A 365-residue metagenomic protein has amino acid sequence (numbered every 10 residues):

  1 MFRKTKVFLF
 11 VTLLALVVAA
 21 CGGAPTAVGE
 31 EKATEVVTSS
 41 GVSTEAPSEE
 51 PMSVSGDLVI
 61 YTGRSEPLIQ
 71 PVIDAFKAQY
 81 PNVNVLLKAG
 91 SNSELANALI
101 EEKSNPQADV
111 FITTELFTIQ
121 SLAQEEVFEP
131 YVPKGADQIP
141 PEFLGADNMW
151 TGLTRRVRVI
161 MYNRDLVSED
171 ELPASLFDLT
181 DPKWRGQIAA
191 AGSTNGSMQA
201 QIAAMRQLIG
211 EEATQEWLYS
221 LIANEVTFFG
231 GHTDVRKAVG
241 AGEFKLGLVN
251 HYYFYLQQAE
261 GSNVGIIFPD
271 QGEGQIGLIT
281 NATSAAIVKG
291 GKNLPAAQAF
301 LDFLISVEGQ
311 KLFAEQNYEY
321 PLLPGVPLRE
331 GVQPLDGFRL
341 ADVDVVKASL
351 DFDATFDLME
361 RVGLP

Functional and structural regions predicted by a protein language model:
V17-A20: C-terminal motif of bacterial Sec signal peptides marking the signal peptidase cleavage site
G22-E31: Bacterial lipoprotein signal-peptidase II cleavage site
P47-Q120: Early extracytoplasmic/lumenal segment of secretory-pathway proteins
P106-F111, E129-I160, F177, Q187-A190: A structural signal for short loop-to-beta-strand junctions that line the ligand-binding cleft of periplasmic/secreted
Q138, E142, R156, L218-I222 (+2 more regions): Periplasmic-binding protein-like
M161-L166, T280-N293, L312-F313: A bilobed periplasmic-binding-protein/Venus flytrap-type ligand-binding module shared by bacterial periplasmic
G186-S193, F303-P327: Periplasmic-binding protein-like
S193, S197-A200, A204-P269: Ligand-binding pocket segment of bilobal, Venus flytrap-like solute-binding proteins
